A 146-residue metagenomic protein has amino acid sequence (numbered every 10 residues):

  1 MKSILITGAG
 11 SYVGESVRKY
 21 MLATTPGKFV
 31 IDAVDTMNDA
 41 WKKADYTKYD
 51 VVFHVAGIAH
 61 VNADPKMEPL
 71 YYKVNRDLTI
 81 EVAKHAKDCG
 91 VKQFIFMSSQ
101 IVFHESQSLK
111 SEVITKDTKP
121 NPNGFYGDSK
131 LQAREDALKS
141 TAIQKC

Functional and structural regions predicted by a protein language model:
K2-A23: N-terminal Rossmann NAD(P)H-binding glycine-rich loop of SDR-like oxidoreductase domains
T24-D32, Q144-C146: A generic structural motif
V30-A44: Adenosine-cofactor binding site in Rossmann-like domains, unifying the SAM/SAH pocket of S-adenosylmethionine-dependent
T36, G57, S99: Active-site loop/turn elements of alpha/beta-hydrolase fold enzymes, especially the short glycine-/histidine-rich
W41-D77, H85-D88, V102-S106: NAD(P)H-binding glycine-rich loop region in Rossmannoid oxidoreductase-like domains and their noncatalytic homologs
K73, S108-C146: Catalytic helix-loop patch of NAD(P)-dependent Rossmann-fold dehydrogenases
I80-F125: Conserved Rossmann-fold NAD(P)-dependent oxidoreductase catalytic core, especially the SDR/UDP-sugar
